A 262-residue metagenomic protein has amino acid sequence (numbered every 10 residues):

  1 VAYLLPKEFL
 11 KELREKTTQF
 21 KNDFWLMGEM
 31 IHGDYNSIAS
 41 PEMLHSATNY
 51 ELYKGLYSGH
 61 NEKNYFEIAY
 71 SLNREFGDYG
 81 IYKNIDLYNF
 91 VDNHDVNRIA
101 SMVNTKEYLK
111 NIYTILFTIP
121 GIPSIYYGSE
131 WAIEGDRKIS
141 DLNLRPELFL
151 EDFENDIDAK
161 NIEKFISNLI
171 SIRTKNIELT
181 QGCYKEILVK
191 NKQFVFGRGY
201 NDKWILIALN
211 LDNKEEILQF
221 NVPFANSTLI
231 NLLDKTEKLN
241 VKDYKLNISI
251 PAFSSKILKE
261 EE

Functional and structural regions predicted by a protein language model:
V1-K83, L87, K106, I115 (+6 more regions): Active-site-proximal helices and loops of the catalytic beta/alpha 8
K21, D95, P120-G121: Residue-level detector of structured alpha->beta connecting loops
W25-G28, Y88-F90, F117-T118, S124-Y127 (+1 more regions): Structural recognition of the beta-strand scaffold that forms the well-ordered cores of secreted hydrolase catalytic
E29, D92-D95, D141, N231: Acidic side chains
Y82-N104: Active-site clefts of carbohydrate-active enzymes
N111-I112: Well-ordered alpha-helical segments embedded in enzymatic catalytic cores
P120, I125, S129-E262: Carbohydrate-interacting/catalytic domains
